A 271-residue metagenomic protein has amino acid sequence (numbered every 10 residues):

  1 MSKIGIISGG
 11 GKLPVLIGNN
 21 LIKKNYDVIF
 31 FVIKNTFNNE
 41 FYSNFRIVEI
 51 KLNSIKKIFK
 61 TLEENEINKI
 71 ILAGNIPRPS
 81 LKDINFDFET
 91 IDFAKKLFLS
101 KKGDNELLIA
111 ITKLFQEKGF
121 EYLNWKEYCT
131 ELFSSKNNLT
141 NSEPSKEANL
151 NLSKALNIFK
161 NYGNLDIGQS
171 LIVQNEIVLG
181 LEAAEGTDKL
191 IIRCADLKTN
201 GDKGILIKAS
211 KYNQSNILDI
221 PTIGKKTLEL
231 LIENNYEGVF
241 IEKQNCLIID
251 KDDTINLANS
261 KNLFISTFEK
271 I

Functional and structural regions predicted by a protein language model:
S2-I33: N-terminal basic/disordered segments at the start of proteins
I6-S8, F30-V32, I70-G74, Y122-E127 (+5 more regions): General beta-strand structural signal in soluble alpha/beta enzymes
I7, P14-L16, F37, L114 (+3 more regions): Catalytic domains of riboflavin
S8-L13, N75-P79, C246: Gly/Ser/Thr-rich loops at beta-strand to alpha-helix junctions that form or flank small-molecule/cofactor-binding
L16-N20, I71, L230, D253-T254: A short acidic, amphipathic alpha-helical/loop segment
L21, E49, K101-N105, K118-I232: Conserved mixed alpha/beta catalytic, RNA-binding, or beta-rich assembly cores of soluble enzyme, regulatory
K34-I67, N85-F93, K189-I271: Feature captures the catalytic cores and cofactor-binding loops of soluble hydro-lyases/lyases that act on carboxylate
I58-Y128: N-terminal glycine-rich phosphate/adenylate-binding segment common to multiple enzyme folds
